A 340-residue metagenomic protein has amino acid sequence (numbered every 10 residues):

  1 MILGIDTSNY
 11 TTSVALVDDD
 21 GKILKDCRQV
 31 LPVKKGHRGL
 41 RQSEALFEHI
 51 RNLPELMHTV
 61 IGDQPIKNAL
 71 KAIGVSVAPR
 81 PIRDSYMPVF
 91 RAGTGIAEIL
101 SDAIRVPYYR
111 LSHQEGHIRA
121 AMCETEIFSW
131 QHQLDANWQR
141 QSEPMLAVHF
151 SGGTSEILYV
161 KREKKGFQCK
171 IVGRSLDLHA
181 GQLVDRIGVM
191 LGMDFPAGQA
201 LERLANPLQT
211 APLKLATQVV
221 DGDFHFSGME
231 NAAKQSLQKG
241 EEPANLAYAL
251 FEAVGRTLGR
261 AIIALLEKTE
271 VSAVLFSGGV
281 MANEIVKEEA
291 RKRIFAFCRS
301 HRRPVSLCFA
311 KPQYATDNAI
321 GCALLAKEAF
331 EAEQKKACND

Functional and structural regions predicted by a protein language model:
T7-S8, L24-D26, Q139-E143, H149-S151 (+2 more regions): A short helix-loop
S8-F47, G166-I171: Short glycine-rich, Thr/Ser-proximal phosphate-binding strand/loop in the N-terminal lobe of ATP-dependent enzymes
I61-E98, D102: Short beta-strand-loop/turn "lid" adjacent to the catalytic site in phosphate-handling enzymes
K67-A78, E270-M281, C308: Short glycine-rich phosphate-binding loop at a beta-alpha junction
V106, R110-M145, L325: Conserved phosphate-binding catalytic cores of ATP/NTP-utilizing and phosphoryl-transfer enzymes
H117-A120, C308-D340: Glycine-rich phosphate-binding/hydrolytic loop that grips phosphoryl groups
R203-V274, V280-F297, K327-K336: A contiguous, well-structured pocket-lining segment that forms one wall/lid of small-molecule binding clefts in soluble
V274, A290-C322: Conserved phosphate-binding/catalytic loops in two-lobed NTP-binding clefts
